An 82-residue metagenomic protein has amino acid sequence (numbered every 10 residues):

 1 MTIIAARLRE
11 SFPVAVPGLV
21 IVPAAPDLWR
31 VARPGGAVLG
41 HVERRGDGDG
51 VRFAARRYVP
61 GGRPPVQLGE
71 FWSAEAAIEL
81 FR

Functional and structural regions predicted by a protein language model:
M1-P34, V66: Negatively charged, low-complexity tracts enriched in Asp/Glu with abundant Ser/Thr
M1-T2, S11, G50-V51, W72-S73: Generic signature of intrinsically disordered, low-complexity, basic-rich segments and short cationic peptides
A6-R9, V59, F81: Short intrinsically disordered, low-complexity segments
L39-P64: Short aromatic-glycine-(Arg/Gly/Cys) micro-motifs in beta-strand/loop hairpins
D47-A54, A74-R82: Short, surface-exposed linear segments at secondary-structure transitions and domain or protein termini
G62-A76: A short, exposed loop/beta-hairpin motif centered on an aromatic-Gly-Thr core
